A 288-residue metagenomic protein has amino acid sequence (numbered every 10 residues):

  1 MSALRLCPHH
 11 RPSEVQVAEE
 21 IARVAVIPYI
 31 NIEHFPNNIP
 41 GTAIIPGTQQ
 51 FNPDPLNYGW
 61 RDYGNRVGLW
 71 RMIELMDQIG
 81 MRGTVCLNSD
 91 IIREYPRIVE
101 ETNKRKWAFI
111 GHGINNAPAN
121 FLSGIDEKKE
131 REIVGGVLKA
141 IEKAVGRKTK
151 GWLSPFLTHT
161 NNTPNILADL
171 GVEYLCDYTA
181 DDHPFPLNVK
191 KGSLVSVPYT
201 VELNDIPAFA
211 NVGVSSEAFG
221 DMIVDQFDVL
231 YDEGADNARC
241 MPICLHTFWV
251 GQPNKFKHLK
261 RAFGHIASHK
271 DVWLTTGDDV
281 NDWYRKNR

Functional and structural regions predicted by a protein language model:
S2-G151, F156-V195, G220-I243, G251-R288: Catalytic alpha-helical scaffold of carbohydrate-active enzymes acting on polysaccharides/glycoconjugates
P184, S196-A218, A238: Positively charged, amphipathic and often flexible ligand-engagement surfaces
I206-A210, P242-W249: Short, local alpha-helical segments
